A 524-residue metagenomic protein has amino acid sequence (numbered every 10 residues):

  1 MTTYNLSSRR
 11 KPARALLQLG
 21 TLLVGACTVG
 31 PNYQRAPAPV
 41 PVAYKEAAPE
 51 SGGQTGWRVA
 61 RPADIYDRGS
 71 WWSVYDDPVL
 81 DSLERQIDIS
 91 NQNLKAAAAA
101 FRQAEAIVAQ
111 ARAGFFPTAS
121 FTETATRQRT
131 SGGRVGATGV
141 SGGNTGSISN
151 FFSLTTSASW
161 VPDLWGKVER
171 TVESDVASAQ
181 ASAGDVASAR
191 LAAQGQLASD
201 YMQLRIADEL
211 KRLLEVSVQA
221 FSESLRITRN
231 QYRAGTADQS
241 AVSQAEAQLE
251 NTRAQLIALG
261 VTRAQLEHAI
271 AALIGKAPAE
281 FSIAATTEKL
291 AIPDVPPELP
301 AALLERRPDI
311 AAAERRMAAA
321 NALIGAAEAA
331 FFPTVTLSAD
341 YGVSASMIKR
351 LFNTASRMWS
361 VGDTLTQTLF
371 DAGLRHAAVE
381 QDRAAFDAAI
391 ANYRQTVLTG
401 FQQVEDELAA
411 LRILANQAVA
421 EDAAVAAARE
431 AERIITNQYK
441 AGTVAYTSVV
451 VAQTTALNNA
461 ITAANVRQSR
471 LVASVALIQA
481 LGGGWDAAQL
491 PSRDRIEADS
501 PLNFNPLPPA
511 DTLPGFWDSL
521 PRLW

Functional and structural regions predicted by a protein language model:
T2-L6, R14-I89, G136-T138, F152 (+5 more regions): Terminal intrinsically disordered/low-complexity segments used for targeting and assembly
T28-Q196, V335-A339, M358-S360, L369-V379 (+1 more regions): Short flexible linkers and secondary-structure junctions
E84, S153-S157, Y201, E246 (+3 more regions): Membrane-embedded beta-strand positions in outer-membrane beta-barrel channels/transporters
K95-A96, R112-A113, P162-R190, S240-Q244 (+5 more regions): Sec/SRP-type N-terminal targeting helices
T130-R134, Q239, S346-R350: Outer-membrane beta-barrel proteins
V168, G184-L299, A410, L414-Q417 (+5 more regions): Periplasmic alpha-helical coiled-coil/stalk elements that build and connect Gram-negative outer-membrane
A285, A426-V451, V472-R493: A glycine-biased, small/acidic residue-tolerant capping/turn segment at secondary-structure junctions
